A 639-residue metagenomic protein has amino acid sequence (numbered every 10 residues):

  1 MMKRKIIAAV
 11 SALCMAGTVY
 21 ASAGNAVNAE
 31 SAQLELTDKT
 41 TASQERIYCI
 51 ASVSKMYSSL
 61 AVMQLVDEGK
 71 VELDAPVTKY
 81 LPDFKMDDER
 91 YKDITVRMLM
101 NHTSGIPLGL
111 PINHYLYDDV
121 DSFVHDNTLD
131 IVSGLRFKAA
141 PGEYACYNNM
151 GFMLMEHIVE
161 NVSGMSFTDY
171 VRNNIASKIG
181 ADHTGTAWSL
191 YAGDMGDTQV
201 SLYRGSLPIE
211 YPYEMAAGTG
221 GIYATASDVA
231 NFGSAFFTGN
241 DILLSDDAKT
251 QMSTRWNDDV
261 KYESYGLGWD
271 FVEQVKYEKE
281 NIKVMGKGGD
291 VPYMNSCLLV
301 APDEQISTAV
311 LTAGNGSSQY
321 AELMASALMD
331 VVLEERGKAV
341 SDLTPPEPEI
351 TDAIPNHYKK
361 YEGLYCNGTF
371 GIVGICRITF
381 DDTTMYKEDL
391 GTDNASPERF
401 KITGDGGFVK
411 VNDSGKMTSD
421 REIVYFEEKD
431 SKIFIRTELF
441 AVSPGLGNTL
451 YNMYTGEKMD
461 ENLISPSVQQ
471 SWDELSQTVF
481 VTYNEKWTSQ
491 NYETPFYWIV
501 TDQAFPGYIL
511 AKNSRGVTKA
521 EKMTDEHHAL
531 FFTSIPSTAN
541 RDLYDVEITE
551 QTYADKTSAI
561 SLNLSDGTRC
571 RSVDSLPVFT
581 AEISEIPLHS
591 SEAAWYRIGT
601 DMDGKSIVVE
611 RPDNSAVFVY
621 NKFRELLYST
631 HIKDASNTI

Functional and structural regions predicted by a protein language model:
M2-A21: Gram-negative bacterial Sec-dependent N-terminal signal peptides
V19-A29: Sec-dependent signal peptide cleavage junction
V27-E30, R172, S177, E210-I639: Catalytic loop of the DD-peptidase/beta-lactamase superfamily, centered on the K-T-G motif and neighboring
V27-I50, K70-E72, M86-D87, S133-L135: Short, conserved catalytic-motif segment at the N-terminal edge
Y48-A51, A145-Y147: Catalytic tyrosine of NAD(P)H-dependent dehydrogenase/reductases that use a Tyr as the general acid/base
C49-V77, F152-E160, V229, Q305: Active-site SXXK
L73-D87, I179: Short, glycine/proline-biased beta-turn/loop segments that scaffold the active-site neighborhood
E89-C297: Short, surface-exposed loop or secondary-structure junction motifs that flank catalytic or metal-binding residues
